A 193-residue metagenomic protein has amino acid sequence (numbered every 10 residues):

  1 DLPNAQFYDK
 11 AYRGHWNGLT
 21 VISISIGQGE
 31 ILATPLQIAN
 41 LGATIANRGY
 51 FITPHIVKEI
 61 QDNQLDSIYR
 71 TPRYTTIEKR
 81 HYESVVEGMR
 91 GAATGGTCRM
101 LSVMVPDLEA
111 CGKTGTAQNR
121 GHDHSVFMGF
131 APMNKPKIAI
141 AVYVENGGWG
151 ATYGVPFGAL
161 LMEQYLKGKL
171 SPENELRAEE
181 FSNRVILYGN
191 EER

Functional and structural regions predicted by a protein language model:
D1-V144, G150, V185-R193: Beta-lactam-recognizing serine transpeptidase/beta-lactamase-like catalytic domain environment
D66-P72, F157-R193: Short, gly/Ser/Thr-rich active-site loops of penicillin-recognizing serine hydrolases
T152-V155: Conserved strand-to-helix beginnings and helix N-cap segments that scaffold or border functional pockets
